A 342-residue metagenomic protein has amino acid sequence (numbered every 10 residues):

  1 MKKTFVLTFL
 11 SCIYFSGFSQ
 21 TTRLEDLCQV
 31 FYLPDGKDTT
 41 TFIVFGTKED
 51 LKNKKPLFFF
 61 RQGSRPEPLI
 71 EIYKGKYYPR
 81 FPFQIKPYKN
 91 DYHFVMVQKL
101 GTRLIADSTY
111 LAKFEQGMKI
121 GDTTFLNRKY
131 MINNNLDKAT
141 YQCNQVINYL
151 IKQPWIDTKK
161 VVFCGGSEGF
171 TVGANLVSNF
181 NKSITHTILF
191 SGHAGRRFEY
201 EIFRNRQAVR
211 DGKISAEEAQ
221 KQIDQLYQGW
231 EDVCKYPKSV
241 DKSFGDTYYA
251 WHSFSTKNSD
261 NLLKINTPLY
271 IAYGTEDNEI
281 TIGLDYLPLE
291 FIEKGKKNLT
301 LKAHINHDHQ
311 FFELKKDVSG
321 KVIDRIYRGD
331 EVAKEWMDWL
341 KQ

Functional and structural regions predicted by a protein language model:
Q20-N53: N-terminal cap/lid segment of alpha/beta-hydrolase-fold proteins
E49-D91, R103-S108: Short, surface-exposed "cap/lid" segments of acyl-processing enzymes
A112-Q153: Alpha/beta-hydrolase active-site loop
Y149-R206: Primarily recognizes the serine-hydrolase "nucleophile elbow" in alpha/beta-hydrolase and SGNH/GDSL folds
I265, I271-Y273: Short beta-strand/loop motif that positions the catalytic acidic residue of the alpha/beta-hydrolase fold
N278-Y286: Conserved alpha/beta-hydrolase "acid-adjacent" motif
E293-K315: Catalytic histidine neighborhood in serine/cysteine hydrolases with alpha/beta-hydrolase-type architecture
H307-Q310, K315-Q342: Catalytic active-site module of serine/aspartate enzymes centered on a nucleophile-bearing elbow/loop
